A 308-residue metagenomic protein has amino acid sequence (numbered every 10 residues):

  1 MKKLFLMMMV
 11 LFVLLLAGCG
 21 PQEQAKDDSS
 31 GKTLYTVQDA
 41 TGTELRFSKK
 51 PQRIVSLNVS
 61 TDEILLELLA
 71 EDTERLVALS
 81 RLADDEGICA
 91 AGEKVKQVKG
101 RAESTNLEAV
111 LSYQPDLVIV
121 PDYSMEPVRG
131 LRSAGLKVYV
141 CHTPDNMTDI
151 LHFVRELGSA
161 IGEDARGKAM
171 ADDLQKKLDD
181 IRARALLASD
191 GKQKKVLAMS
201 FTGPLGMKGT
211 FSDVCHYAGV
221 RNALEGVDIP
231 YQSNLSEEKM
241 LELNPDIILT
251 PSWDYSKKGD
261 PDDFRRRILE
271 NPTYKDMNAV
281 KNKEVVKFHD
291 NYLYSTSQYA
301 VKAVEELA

Functional and structural regions predicted by a protein language model:
M1-V10: Positively charged n-region of N-terminal signal peptides that target proteins for export
F5, C19-I64, A165-V196: Bacterial Sec-exported substrate-binding components of ABC uptake systems
A40-G42, K96-E108, D228-E237: Short helix-initiation/N-cap motifs at beta->coil->alpha
V55-Y113, L117-I119, Y123, V220-A223: A short, structured surface patch at a secondary-structure boundary
A83, L205-S233: Alpha-helical, coiled-coil/dimerization segments enriched in small aliphatic residues
N106-V120, L136, S236-W253: Proline-aspartate-enriched helix->loop->beta-strand connector
L151-K168, D172, D179, A183-L186 (+1 more regions): Structured C-terminal subdomain patch of bacterial secreted/periplasmic proteins
